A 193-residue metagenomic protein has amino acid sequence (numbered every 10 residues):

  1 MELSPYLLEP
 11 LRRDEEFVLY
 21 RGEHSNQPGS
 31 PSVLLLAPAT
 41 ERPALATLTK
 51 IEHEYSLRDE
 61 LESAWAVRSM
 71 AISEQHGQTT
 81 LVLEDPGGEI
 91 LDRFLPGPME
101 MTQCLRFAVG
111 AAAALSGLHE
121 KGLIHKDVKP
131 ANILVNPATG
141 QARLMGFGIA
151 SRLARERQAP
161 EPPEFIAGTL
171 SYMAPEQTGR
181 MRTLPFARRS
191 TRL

Functional and structural regions predicted by a protein language model:
L45-E60: AlphaC helix of the eukaryotic protein kinase fold
E62-A71: Conserved HxN/HPN-centered segment at the entrance to the catalytic loop of eukaryotic protein kinase-like domains
H76-I90: Conserved short submotifs of the Hanks-type protein kinase catalytic core that shape the nucleotide-binding pocket
I90-E100: AlphaC helix of the protein kinase catalytic domain
F107-A108: Activation segment signature within eukaryotic-like protein kinase domains
A113-L123: Protein kinase catalytic-loop region centered on the HRD/HxD motif
E161-P175: Conserved activation segment of eukaryotic-like protein kinases, specifically the C-terminal portion of the activation
